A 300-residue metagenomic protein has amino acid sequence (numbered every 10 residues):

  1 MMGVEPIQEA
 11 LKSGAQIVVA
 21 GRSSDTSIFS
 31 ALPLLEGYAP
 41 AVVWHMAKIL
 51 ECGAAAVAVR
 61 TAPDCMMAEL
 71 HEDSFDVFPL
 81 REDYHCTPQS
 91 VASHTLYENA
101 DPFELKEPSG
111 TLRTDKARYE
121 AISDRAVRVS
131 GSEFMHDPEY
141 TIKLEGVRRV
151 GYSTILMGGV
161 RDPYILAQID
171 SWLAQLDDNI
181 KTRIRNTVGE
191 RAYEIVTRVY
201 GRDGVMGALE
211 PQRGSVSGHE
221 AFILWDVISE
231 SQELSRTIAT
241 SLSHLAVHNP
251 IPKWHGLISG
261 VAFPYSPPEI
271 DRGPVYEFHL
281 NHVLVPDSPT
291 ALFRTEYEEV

Functional and structural regions predicted by a protein language model:
M1-A20: An acidic, phosphate/nucleotide-engaging active-site surface
M1-E5, D25-S30: Short glycine/serine/threonine-rich phosphate/pyrophosphate-binding segments that cradle anionic phosphate groups
R22-I28, E230-Q232: Gly/Ser/Thr-rich loops at beta-strand to alpha-helix junctions that form or flank small-molecule/cofactor-binding
L32-H45, I49-D203: Small-residue-enriched flexible segments
Y140-V300: C-terminal non-catalytic interaction/assembly regions of soluble proteins
